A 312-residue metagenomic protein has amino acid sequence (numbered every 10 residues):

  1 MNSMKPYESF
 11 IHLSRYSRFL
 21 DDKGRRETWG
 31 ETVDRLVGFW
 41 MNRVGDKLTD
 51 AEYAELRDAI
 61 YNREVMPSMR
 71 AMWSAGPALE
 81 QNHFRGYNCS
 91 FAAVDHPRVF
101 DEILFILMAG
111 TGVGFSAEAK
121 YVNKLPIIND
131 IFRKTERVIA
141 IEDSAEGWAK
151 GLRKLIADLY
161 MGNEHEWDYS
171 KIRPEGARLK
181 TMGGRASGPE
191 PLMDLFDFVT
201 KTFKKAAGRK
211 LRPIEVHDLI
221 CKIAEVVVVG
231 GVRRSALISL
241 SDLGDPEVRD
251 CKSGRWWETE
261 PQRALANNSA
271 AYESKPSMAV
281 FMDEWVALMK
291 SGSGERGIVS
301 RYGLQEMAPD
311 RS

Functional and structural regions predicted by a protein language model:
M1-S312: Extended catalytic cores of very large enzyme megasubunits
